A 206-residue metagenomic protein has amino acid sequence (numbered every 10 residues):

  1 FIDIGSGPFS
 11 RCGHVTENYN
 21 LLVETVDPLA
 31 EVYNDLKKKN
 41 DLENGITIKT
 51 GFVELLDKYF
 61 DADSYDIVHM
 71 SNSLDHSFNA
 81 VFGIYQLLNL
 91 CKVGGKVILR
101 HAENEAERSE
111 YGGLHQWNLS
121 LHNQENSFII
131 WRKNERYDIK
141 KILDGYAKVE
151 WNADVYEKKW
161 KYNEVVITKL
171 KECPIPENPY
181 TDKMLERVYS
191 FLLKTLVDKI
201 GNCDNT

Functional and structural regions predicted by a protein language model:
I2-L56: Class I SAM-dependent methyltransferase SAM/SAH-binding core
G51-V68: A short acidic, Gly/Pro-enriched loop at the edge of an enzyme's catalytic core that lines a small-molecule cofactor
D66-A80: A short SAM/SAH-binding and catalytic strip from SAM-dependent methyltransferases
S77-F78, C91-V93: Helix-to-beta-strand junctions that scaffold the AdoMet/dcAdoMet cofactor pocket in Class I SAM-dependent enzymes
L87: Class I S-adenosylmethionine-dependent transferase superfamily signal
G94-E103: Conserved beta-strand signature within the Rossmann-like core of class I S-adenosyl-L-methionine
S109-K148: Conserved Class I S-adenosyl-L-methionine
K140-T206: Core SAM-dependent methyltransferase catalytic element
